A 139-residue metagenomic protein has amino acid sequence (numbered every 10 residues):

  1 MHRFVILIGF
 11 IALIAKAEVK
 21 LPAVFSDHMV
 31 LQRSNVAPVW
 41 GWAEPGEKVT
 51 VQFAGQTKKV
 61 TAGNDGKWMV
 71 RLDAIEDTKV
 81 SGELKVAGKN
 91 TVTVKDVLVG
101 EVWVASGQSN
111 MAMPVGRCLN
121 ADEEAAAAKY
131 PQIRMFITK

Functional and structural regions predicted by a protein language model:
M1-L7: Sec-dependent signal peptide recognition, specifically the positively charged N-region followed immediately by
L7-I8, K139: Intrinsically disordered, low-complexity segments enriched in polar/charged small residues
I8-A17: Hydrophobic h-region of N-terminal signal peptides that target proteins for export in Gram-negative bacteria
E18-K139: Cell-envelope and extracellular/periplasmic
